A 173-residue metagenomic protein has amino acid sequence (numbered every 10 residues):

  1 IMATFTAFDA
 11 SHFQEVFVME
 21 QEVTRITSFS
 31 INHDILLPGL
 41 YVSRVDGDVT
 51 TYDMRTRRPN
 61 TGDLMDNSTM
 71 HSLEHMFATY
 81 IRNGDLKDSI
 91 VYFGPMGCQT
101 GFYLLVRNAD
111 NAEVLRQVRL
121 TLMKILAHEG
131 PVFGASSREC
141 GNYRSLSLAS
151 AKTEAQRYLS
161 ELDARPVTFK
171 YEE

Functional and structural regions predicted by a protein language model:
F5-F8, H12-N60, A164, Y171-E173: Non-catalytic terminal extensions that flank enzyme cores
V49-R82, Y92-F93: Active/ligand-binding-proximal structured segments within catalytic/core domains that scaffold catalytic residues
G84-K87: Short secondary-structure junctions
I90-M123: M16 family metallopeptidases and their MPP-like homologs
R119-F133: A common structural junction motif
G130-L146: Acidic/histidine-enriched alpha-helical segments
N142-R165: Short, low-order "capping/linker" segments at domain edges
